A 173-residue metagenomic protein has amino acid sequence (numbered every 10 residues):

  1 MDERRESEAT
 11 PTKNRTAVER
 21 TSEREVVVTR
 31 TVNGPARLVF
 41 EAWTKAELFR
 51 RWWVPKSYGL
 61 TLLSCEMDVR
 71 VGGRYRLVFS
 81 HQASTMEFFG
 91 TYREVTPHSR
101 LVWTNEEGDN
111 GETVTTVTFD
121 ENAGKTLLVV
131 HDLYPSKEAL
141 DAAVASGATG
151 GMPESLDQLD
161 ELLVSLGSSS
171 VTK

Functional and structural regions predicted by a protein language model:
M1-G59: Hydrophobic ligand-binding cavity/cleft-lining segments
E3, E25, T29, V102-E154: Beta-strand/loop substructures that line and gate deep hydrophobic ligand-binding cavities in soluble
A17, T29, E66, T91 (+1 more regions): Short, surface-exposed charged micro-motifs
R20, V27-V28, E47-T85, V171-K173: Short beta-edge strand/loop motif at the mouth of beta-sheet-based domains
A36-R37, D68-R70, R93-S99, T118-L127: A short, structured loop/turn motif at beta-sheet edges
V39, F49, Y75-L77, Y92 (+4 more regions): Hydrophobic pocket/interface hotspot
S84-F88, N110-E112: Short coil-to-beta-strand transition motifs
L163-K173: Short, highly charged C-terminal tails/helix-capping segments
